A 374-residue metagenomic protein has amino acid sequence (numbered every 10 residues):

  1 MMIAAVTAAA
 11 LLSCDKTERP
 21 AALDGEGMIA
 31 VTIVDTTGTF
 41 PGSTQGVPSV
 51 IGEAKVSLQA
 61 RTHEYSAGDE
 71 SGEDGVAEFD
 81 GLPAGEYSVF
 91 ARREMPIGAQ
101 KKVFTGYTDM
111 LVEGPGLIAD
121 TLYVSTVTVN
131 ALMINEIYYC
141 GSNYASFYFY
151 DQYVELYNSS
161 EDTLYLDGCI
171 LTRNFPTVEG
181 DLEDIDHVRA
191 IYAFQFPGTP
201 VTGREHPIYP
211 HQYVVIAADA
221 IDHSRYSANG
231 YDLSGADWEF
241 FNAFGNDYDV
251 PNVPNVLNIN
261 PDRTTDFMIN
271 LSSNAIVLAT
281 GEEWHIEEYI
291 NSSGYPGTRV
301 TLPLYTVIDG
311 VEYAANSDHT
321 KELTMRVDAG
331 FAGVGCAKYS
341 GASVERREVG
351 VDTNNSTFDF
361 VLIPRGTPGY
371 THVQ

Functional and structural regions predicted by a protein language model:
A10-S13: C-terminal motif of bacterial Sec signal peptides marking the signal peptidase cleavage site
D15-I51, F90-R92, Q100, Y123-G341 (+3 more regions): Activation on beta-sandwich/Ig-like modules and their edge loops
L58-Y65, E94-P96, P176: Change "in extracellular beta-sheet-rich domains … of secreted and cell-surface proteins" to "in beta-sheet-rich domains
R61-A77: Short, acidic Ser/Thr/Gly-rich low-complexity loop/linker segments typical of extracellular and cell-surface proteins
E73, P83-A84, P210: Surface-exposed loops/turns
A77, I118-D120, V214: Short strand-edge motifs at loop-to-beta-strand transitions and within beta-strands of extracellular beta-rich domains
E78-E86: Short Pro-Gly-centered beta-turn/loop motif in secreted/extracellular proteins
E94-D120: Structured interaction patches on ligand/partner-binding surfaces of diverse proteins
